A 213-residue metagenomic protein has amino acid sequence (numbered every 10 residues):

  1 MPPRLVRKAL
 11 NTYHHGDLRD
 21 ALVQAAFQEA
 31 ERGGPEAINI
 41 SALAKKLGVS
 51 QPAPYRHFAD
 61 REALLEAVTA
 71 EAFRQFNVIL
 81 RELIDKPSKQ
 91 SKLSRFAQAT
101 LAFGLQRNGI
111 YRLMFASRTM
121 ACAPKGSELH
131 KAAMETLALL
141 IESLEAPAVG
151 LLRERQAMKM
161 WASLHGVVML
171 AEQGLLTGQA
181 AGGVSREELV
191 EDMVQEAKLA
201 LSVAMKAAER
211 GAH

Functional and structural regions predicted by a protein language model:
M1-D17, S202-H213: N-terminal intrinsically disordered/low-complexity leader segments
A21, A25, E29-A63, A67: Helix-turn-helix
A70-R95, K125, H130-E142, G150: Amphipathic alpha-helical linker/stalk segments
R81-E82, M114-C122, T177-A181: Short linear capping/connector segments at secondary-structure termini
S94-A116, W161-E172: Helical hydrophobic small-molecule/effector-binding pocket
C122-A148, E154-M158, V184-S202: Amphipathic alpha-helical packing segments from all-alpha helical-bundle domains
A162-A180, E196-R210: Amphipathic C-terminal alpha-helical segment
